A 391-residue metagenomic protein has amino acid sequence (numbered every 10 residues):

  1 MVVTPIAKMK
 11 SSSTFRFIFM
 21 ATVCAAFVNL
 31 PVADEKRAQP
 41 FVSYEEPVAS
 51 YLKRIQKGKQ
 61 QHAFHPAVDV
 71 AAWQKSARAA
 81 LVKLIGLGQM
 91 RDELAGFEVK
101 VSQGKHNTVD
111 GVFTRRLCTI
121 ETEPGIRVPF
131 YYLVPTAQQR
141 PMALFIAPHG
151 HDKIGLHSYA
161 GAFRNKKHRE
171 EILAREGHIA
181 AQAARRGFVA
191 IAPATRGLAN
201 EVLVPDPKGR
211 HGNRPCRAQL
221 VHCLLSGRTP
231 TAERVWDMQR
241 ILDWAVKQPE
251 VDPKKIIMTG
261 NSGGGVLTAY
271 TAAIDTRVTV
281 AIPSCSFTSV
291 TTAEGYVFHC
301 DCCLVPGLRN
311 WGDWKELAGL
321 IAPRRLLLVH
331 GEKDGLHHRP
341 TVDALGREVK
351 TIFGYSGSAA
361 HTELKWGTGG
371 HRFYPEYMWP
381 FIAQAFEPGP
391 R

Functional and structural regions predicted by a protein language model:
A33-K83, R391: N-terminal pre-domain segments of enzymes
Q89-Q139: N-terminal cap/lid segment of alpha/beta-hydrolase-fold proteins
R140, A147-Q239, V246-K247, T292-V297: Cap/lid segment of the alpha/beta-hydrolase catalytic domain
R217-S226, R240-I241, V278-G319, P323 (+2 more regions): Mobile cap/lid helix-loop segments that gate and shape the active-site cleft of serine hydrolases
E250-S262: Alpha/beta-hydrolase fold nucleophile elbow
G265-T276: Short glycine-enriched nucleophile-adjacent loop and the immediately C-terminal alpha-helix near the catalytic center
I321, L328-H330: Short beta-strand/loop motif that positions the catalytic acidic residue of the alpha/beta-hydrolase fold
R347-R391: C-terminal catalytic histidine-bearing segment of alpha/beta-hydrolase fold enzymes
